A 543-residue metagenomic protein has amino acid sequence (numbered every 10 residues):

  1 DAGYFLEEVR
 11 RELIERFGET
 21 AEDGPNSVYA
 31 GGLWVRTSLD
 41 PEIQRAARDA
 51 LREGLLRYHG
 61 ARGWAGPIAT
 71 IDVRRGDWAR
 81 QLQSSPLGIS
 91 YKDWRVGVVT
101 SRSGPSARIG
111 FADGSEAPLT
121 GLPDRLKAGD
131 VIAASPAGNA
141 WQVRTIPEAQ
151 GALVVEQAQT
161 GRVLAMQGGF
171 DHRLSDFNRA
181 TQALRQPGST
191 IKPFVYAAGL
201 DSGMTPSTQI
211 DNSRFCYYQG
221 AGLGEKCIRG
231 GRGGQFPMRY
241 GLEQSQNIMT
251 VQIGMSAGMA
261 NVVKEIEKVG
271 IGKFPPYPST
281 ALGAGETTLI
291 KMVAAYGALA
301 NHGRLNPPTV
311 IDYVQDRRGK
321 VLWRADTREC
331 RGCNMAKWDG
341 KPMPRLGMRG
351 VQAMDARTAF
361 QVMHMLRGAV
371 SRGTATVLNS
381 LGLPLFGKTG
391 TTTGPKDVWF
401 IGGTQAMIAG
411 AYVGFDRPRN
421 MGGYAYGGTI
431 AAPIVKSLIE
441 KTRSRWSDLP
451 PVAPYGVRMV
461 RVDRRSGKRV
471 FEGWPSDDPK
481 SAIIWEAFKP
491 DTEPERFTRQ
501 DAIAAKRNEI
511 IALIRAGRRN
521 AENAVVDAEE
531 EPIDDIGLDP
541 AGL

Functional and structural regions predicted by a protein language model:
D1, Q159, M204-V262, L305 (+2 more regions): Conserved catalytic neighborhood of penicillin-recognizing serine enzymes
D1-Y91, T100-G110, I253, K264-K268 (+4 more regions): Non-catalytic, structured segments within soluble enzyme domains
G18-S27, W34-S38, M255, G285-E286 (+3 more regions): Penicillin-binding protein/beta-lactamase superfamily catalytic region
A47, G104, T160-G161, T181-N212 (+5 more regions): Active-site SXXK
G54-A69, L82-R95, G121-R125, S135-Q157 (+2 more regions): Beta-lactamase-like hydrolase cores
D72-R80, S101-P105, A112-D113, T208 (+5 more regions): Soluble, non-transmembrane domains of envelope/secretory-pathway proteins that act on or interact with carbohydrate
R74-R102, A112, G138-A152, G373-G402: Flexible, glycine/threonine-enriched loop-and-boundary segments that flank and lead into catalytic domains of large
R95-F111, T145-R173, E267, D312-R317: A short, well-structured edge-of-sheet supersecondary motif
